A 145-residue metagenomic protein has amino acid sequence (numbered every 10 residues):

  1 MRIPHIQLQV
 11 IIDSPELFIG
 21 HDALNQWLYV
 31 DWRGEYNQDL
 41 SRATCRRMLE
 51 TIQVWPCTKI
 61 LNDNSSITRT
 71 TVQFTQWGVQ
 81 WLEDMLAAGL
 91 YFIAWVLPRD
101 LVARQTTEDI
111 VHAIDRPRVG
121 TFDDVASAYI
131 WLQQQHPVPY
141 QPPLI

Functional and structural regions predicted by a protein language model:
M1-I145: Amphipathic, Lys/Arg-enriched alpha-helical "gate/interface" segment within cytosolic domains that mediates
